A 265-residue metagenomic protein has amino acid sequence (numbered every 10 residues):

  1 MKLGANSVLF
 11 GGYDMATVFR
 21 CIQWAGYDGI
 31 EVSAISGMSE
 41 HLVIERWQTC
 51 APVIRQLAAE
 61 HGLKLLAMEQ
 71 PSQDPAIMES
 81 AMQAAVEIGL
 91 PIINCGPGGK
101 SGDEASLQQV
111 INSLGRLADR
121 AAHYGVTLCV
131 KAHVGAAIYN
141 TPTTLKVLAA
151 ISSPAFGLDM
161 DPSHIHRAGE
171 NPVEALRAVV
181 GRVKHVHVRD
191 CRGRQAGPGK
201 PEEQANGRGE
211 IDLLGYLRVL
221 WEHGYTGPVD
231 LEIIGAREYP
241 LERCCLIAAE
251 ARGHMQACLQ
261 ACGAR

Functional and structural regions predicted by a protein language model:
M1-S7, G11-G29, A59, V86-G89 (+3 more regions): Histidine-acidic metal/acid-base catalytic patches
L9-G11, A34-S36, P71-Q73, P97-S101 (+4 more regions): Active-site-proximal loop/turn and secondary-structure-junction residues that shape catalytic pockets, frequently
E31, A67-E69, N94, C129 (+2 more regions): Conserved beta-strand positions in the central sheet of alpha/beta enzyme cores
E31-R55, S101: Glycine-rich, proline-tolerant flexible connector loops at the mouths of alpha/beta enzymes
H41-Q48, A76-A81, L241: Metal-dependent catalytic neighborhoods of phosphoester/phosphodiester hydrolases
T49-V53, I77, P172, L213-Y216: Alpha-helical scaffolding within the catalytic cores of extracellular/periplasmic polymer-degrading hydrolases
L57-E60, K64-L158, R167-G169, R243 (+1 more regions): Active-site acidic/histidine proton-transfer and metal-coordination neighborhood in alpha/beta enzyme cores
